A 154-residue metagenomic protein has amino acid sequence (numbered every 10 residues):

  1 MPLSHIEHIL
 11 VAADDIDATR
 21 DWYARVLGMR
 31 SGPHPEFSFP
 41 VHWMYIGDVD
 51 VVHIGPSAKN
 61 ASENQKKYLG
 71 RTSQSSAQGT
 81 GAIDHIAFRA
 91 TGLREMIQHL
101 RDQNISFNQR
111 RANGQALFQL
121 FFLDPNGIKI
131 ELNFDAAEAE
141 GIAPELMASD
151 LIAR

Functional and structural regions predicted by a protein language model:
M1-P2, I97-R154: Vicinal oxygen chelate
H5-D14, H42-I46, K67-H99, F118-L123 (+1 more regions): Vicinal oxygen chelate
A12-K59: Core segments of cupin and vicinal oxygen chelate
T19-W22, M96-L100: Hydrophobic side chains in well-ordered alpha-helices
P33-E36, D84, R110-A112: Short beta-strand
K59-A61, D84: Type IV pilin-like appendage domain
E63-K67, G141-P144: A short, polar/proline- and glycine-enriched secondary-structure boundary/capping micro-motif
